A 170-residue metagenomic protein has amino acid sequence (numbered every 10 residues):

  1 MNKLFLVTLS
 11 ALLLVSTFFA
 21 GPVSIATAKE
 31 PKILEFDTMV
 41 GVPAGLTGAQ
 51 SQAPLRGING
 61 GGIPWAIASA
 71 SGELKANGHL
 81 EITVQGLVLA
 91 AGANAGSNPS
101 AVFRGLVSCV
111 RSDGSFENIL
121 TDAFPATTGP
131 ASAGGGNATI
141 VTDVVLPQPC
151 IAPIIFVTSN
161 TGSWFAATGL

Functional and structural regions predicted by a protein language model:
M1-L9: Bacterial N-terminal signal peptides that target proteins for export
V15-I25: C-terminal segment of classical bacterial N-terminal signal peptides
V23-S71, G169-L170: N-terminal segment immediately downstream of the Sec signal-peptide cleavage site in secreted/extracellular proteins
L55-P99: Short, surface-exposed binding/anchoring microloops in extracellular/periplasmic proteins
L74, G86, V107-C109, V144 (+1 more regions): Hydrophobic side chains in beta-strands
I82, F103-G105, I140-T142: Hydrophobic residues positioned within well-ordered beta-strands of beta-sheet architectures
A95-G114: Extended low-complexity, serine/threonine- and proline-enriched intrinsically disordered segments
D113-L170: Helix-rich interaction surfaces within compact, conserved domain-sized segments that mediate assembly or partner
